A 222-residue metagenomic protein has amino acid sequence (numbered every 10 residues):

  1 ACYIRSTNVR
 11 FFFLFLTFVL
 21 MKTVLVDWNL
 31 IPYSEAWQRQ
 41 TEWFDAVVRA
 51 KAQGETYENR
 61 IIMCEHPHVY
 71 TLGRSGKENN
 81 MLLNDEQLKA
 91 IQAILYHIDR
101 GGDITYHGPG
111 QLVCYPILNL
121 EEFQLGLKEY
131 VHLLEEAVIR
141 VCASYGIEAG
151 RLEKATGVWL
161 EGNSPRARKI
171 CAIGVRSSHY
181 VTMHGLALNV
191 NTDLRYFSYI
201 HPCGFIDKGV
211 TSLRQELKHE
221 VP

Functional and structural regions predicted by a protein language model:
A1, T7-L20: Hydrophobic alpha-helical signal peptides and transmembrane signal-/tail-anchor segments that drive secretory-pathway
F18-A167: N-terminal lobe of the biotin/lipoate ligase/transferase fold
Q124-L127, H184, F197, V221-P222: Short, conserved charged micro-motifs
I147-L152, M183-H184, R195-I200: Short conserved catalytic/interaction loops centered on acidic-Pro-aromatic/His motifs
I170-I173: Histidine/acidic-rich helix-loop-helix segments that form or flank divalent-metal centers in metalloenzyme catalytic
H179-V190: Conserved phosphate/anionic-ligand binding catalytic regions in large, soluble enzymes, centered on
N191-V221: A hydrophobic, small-residue-rich beta->alpha segment in the mid-to-C-terminal subdomain of diverse proteins
